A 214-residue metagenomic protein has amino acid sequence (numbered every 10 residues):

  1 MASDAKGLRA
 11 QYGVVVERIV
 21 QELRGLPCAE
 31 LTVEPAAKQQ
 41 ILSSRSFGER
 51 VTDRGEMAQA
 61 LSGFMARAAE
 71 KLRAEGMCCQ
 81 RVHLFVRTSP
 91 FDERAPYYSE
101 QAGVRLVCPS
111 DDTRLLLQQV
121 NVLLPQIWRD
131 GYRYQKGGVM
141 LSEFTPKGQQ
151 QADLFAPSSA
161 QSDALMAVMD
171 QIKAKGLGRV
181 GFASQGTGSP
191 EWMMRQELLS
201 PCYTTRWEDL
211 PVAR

Functional and structural regions predicted by a protein language model:
M1-G131: DNA-contacting surface of Y-family translesion DNA polymerases
L106-R214: Acidic, metal-coordinating catalytic segment for phosphate/diphosphate chemistry, firing primarily on the Nudix
